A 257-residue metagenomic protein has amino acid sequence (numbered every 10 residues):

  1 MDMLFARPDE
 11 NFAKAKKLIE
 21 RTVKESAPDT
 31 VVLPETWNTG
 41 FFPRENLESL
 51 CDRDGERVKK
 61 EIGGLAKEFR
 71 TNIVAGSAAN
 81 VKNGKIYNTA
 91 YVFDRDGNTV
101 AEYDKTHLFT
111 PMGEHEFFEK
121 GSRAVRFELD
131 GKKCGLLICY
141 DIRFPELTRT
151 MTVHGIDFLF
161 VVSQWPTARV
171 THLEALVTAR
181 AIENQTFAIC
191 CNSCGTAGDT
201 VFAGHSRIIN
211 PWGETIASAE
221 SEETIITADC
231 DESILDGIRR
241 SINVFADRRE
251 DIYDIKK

Functional and structural regions predicted by a protein language model:
M1, T36, S77-A78, I138 (+2 more regions): Active-site-proximal beta-strand/loop segments in catalytic clefts of secreted hydrolases
M1-R7, N11, V32, T89 (+3 more regions): Active-site-proximal beta-strand elements of phosphoester/diester hydrolases
D2-F5, W37-G40, I234: Feature marks short, surface-exposed loop/turn motifs that line or immediately flank catalytic pockets and channel
P8-D9, K17-D96, E102, W165-N184: Cys-nucleophile CN-hydrolase/nitrilase-fold catalytic domain and related Cys-dependent amidase chemistry that acts on
E10-R21, R143-R149: Short, acidic/polar
D54, V81-H154, P166-A175, F202 (+2 more regions): Active-site catalytic loop in hydrolytic enzyme cores
D54-V74, R143-I226: CN hydrolase (nitrilase-like) catalytic-core segments centered on the catalytic cysteine and neighboring Lys/Glu
E102, R126-E128, S193-K257: C-terminal beta-strand edge segments of enzyme domains
